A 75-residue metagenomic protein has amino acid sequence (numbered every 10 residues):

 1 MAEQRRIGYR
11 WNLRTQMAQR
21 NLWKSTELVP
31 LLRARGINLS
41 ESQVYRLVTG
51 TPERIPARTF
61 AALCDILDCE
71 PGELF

Functional and structural regions predicted by a protein language model:
M1-P30: A short, Lys/Arg-rich alpha-helix, primarily the initiator
G8-Y9, L39, I55: Alpha-helix N-cap/N′ positions at the starts of helices
A18, R33-A34, T49, E53: Alpha-solenoid HEAT/Armadillo repeat architecture
L22-R46: Short alpha-helical DNA-recognition segment
G50-A62: Short, basic-rich loop-to-helix N-cap that marks the start of a DNA-contacting helix
A57, D68-F75: Short C-terminal boundary/hinge segments that cap the last helix of small helical domains
L63-L67: Short, Φ-rich (hydrophobic/aromatic) sequence segments
